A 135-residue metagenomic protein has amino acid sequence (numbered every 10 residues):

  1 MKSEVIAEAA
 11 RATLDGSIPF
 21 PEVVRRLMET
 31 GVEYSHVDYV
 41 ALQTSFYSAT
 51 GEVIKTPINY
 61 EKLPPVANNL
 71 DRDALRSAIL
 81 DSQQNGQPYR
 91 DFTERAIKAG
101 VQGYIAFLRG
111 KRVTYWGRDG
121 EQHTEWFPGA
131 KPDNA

Functional and structural regions predicted by a protein language model:
M1-V23, M28-E29, L70-Q87, K131-A135: Short, flexible domain-boundary/linker segments around small modular repeats
P19-K62: Acidic (E/D-rich), amphipathic helical modules within compact regulatory domains
V40, S48-G51, R109-G110, G117-G120: Short acidic-glycine loop/turn motifs at beta-strand connectors
E52-Y104: Short, solvent-exposed interaction modules
G100-Y115: Short, compact, well-ordered microdomains
V113-A135: Glycine-rich, aromatic-bearing surface loops/beta-hairpins
